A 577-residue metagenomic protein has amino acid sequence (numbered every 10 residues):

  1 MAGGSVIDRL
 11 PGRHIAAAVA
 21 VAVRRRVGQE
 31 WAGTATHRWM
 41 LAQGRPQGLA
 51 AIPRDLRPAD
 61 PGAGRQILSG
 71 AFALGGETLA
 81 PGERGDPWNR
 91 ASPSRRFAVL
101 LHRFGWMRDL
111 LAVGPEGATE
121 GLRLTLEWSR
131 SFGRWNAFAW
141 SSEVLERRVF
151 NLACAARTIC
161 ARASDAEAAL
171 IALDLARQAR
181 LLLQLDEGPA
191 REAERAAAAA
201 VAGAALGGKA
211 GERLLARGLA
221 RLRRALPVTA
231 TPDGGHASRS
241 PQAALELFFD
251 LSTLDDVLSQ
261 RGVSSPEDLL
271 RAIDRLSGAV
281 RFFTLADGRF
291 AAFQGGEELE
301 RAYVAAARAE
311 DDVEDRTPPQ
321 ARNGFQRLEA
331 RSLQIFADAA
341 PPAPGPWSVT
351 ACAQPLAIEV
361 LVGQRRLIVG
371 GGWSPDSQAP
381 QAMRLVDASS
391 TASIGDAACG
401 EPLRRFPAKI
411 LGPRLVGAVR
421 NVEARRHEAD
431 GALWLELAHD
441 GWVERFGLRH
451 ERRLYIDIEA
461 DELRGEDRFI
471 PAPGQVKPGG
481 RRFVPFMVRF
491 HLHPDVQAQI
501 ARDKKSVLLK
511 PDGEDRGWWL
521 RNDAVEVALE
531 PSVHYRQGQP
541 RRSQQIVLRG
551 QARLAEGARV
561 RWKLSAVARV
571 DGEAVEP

Functional and structural regions predicted by a protein language model:
M1-P81: Extreme N-terminal leader/anchor segments
A2-G3, E146, Q381-P577: CBM-like, beta-strand-rich accessory domains located in the C-terminal region of large, secreted polysaccharide-active
R38-A63, T78-A112, R191-A204: Long, acidic, intrinsically disordered low-complexity segments
G64-R65, P319-A321, A351-A353, L385 (+2 more regions): Short solvent-exposed loop/turn micro-motifs enriched in small/polar/acidic residues
G76-E83, G117-R123: Helix-turn-helix repeat elements of alpha-solenoid scaffolds
S94-I273: Aromatic-lined, polymer-binding surfaces characteristic of secreted/periplasmic polysaccharide-degrading enzymes
T231-W373: Carbohydrate-active enzyme catalytic cores, enriched for enzymes that act on polyanionic acidic polysaccharides
I335-R420: Catalytic core of carbohydrate-active enzymes
